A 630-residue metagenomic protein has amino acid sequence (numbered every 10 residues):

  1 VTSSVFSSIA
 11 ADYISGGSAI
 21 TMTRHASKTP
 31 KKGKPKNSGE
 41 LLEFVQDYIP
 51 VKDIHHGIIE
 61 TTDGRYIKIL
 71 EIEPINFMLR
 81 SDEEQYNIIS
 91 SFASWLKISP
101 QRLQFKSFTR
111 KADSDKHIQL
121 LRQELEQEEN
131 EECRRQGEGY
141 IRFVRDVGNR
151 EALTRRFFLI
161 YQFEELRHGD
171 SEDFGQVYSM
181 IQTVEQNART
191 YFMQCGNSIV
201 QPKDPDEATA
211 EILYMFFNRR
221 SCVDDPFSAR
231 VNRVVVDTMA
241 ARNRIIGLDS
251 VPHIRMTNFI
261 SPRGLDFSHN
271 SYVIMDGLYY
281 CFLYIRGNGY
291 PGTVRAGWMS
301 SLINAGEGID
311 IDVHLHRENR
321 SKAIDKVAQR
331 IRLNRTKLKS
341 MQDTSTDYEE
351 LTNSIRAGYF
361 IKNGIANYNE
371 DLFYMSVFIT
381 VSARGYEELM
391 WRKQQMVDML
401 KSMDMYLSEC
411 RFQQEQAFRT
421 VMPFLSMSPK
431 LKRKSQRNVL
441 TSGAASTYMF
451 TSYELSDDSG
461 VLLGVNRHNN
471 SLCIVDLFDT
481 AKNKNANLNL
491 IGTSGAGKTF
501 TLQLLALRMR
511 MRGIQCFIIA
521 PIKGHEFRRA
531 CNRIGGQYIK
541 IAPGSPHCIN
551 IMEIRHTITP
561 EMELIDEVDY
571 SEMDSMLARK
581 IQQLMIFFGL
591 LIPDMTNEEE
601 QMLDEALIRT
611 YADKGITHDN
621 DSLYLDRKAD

Functional and structural regions predicted by a protein language model:
F6, A10-F450: Extended, folded cores of ATP/NTP-driven motor/assembly subunits in large transport and secretion machines
I54, A93, D458-P543: Glycine-rich phosphate-binding loop of nucleotide-binding enzymes
E73-F77, Y374-S382, A486-I491, G495 (+3 more regions): Glycine- and acidic
Y86, Q182, F373, M390 (+5 more regions): Conserved structured core elements
R102-Q104, F158, S376-F378, L472 (+3 more regions): Beta-sheet entry/capping signal
F108-R110, L504-A612, I616: Switch/coupling segment of Walker-type NTPase motor domains
I355, D371, E387-W391, V397-D404 (+1 more regions): Non-catalytic, charge-rich alpha-helical accessory subdomains
Y448-L462: Flexible, glycine/threonine-enriched loop-and-boundary segments that flank and lead into catalytic domains of large
